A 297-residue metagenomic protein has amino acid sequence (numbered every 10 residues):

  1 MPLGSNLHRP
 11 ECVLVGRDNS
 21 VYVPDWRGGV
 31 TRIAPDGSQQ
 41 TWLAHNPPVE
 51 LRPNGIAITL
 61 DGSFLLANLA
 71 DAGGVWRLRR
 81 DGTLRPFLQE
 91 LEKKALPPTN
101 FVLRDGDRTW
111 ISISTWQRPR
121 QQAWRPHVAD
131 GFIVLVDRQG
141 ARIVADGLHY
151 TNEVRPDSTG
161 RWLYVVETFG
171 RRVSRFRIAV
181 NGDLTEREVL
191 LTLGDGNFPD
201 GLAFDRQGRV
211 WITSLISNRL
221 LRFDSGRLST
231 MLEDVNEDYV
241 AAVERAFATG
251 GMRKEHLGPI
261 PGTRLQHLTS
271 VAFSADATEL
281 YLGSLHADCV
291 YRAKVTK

Functional and structural regions predicted by a protein language model:
M1-G29, H286-C289: Beta-strand-rich domains and repeat architectures in extracellular enzymes and scaffolds, especially beta-propellers
M1-H8, G37, R187, M252-P259: A short helix->beta-strand "capping" segment at the edge of beta-propeller domains
G4-D18, P47-N68, L91-Q117, H127-I133 (+5 more regions): Beta-rich, blade/repeat-based domains predominating in secreted/periplasmic proteins but also intracellular
W26, L69-A72, Q117-D130, T168-R171 (+3 more regions): Short, solvent-exposed loop/turn segments at conserved positions within beta-propeller repeat blades
G37-T41, D81-P86, V136-R142, N181-E188 (+1 more regions): Beta-strand initiation motifs
R171-R172, T192-L257: Loop/turn-rich, solvent-exposed surfaces of beta-rich toroidal or solenoidal domains
F176-D183, S225-S229, D234-N236, K294-K297: Short loop/turn segments immediately following beta-strands, especially the blade-tip and inter-blade linker loops
L265-K297: Blade-level signature of beta-propeller repeat domains, shared across WD40, Kelch, NHL, RCC1 and BNR/Asp-box propellers
